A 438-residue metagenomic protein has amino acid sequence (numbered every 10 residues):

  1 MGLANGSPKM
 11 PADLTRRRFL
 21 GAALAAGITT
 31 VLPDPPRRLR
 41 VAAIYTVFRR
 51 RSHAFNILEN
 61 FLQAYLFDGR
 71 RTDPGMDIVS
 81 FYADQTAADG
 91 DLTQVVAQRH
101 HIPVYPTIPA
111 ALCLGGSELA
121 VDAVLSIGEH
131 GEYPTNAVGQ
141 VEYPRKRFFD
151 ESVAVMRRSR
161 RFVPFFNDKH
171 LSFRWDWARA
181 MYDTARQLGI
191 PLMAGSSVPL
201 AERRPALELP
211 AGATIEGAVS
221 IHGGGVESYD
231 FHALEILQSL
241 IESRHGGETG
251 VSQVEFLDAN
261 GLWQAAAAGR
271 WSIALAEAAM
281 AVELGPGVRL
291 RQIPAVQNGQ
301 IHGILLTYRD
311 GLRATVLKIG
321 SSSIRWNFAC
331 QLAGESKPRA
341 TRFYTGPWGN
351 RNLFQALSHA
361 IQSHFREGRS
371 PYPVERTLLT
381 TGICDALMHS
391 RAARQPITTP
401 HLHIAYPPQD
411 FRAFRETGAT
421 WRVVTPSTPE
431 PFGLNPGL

Functional and structural regions predicted by a protein language model:
N5-A26: N-terminal secretory signal peptides and thylakoid transit peptides that target proteins across membranes
L24, P33-P164, F173, W177-Q187 (+4 more regions): N-terminal glycine-/serine-/threonine-rich beta1-alpha1-beta2 phosphate-ribose binding loop of Rossmann-like
V41, S126, F166, M193-A194 (+3 more regions): A structural signal for short, well-ordered beta-strand segments and their strand-loop junctions that often border
Y45-R49, Q140, K169, F173 (+4 more regions): Conserved aromatic-histidine-acidic binding/catalytic patches
H53-A54, V141-F149, A194-S196, Y229-D230 (+1 more regions): Phosphate/oxyanion-binding active-site loops and adjacent basic polyanion-contact surfaces
P103, P191, P396: Residue-level detector of anion-binding/catalytic polar loops
D150, S159-I241: A contiguous active-site-proximal alpha/beta segment in oxidoreductase catalytic domains
H222, H232-W348, F354-E375, C384-M388 (+1 more regions): Contiguous beta-strand/loop segments that form the cofactor/metal-binding neighborhood of enzyme cores
